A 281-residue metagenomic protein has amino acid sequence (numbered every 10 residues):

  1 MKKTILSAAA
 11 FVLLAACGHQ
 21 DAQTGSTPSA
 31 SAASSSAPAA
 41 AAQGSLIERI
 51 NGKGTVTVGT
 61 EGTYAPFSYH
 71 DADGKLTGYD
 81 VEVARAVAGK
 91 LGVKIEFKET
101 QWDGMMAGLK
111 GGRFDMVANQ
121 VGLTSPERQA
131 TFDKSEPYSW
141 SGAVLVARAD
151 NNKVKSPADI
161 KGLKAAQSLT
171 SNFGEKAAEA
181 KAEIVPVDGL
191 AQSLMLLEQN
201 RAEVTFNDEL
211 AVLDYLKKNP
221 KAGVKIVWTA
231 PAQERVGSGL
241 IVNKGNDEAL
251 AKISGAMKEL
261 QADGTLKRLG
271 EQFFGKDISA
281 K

Functional and structural regions predicted by a protein language model:
C17-D21: Bacterial signal peptide processing site
A22-K75, N152-K153, A158-G162: Immediate post-signal peptide segment of exported/extracytoplasmic ligand-binding proteins
V56-T57, G92-K94, G111-N119, Q199-A211 (+1 more regions): Alpha-to-beta junction loops
S68, A84-G92, P157, S168-D188 (+1 more regions): Ligand-binding cleft/hinge of the Venus flytrap
R85, G89, K94-D159: Acidic, polar ligand-binding/catalytic clefts
F97-A107, N152, T170-S171, V185-Q199: Short helix-initiation/N-cap motifs at beta->coil->alpha
S139-V146, E209, L213-K258, F274-K281: Periplasmic-binding protein-like
A149-S156, V185, G245-A251: Short helix-loop capping/hinge motifs at secondary-structure junctions, enriched in acidic/polar residues
